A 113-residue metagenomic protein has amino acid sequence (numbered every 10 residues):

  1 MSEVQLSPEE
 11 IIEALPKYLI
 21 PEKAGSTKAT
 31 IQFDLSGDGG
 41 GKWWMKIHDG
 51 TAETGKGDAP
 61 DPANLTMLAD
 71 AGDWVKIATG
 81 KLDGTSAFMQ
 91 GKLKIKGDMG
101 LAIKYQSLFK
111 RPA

Functional and structural regions predicted by a protein language model:
M1-A113: Feature captures hydrophobic
